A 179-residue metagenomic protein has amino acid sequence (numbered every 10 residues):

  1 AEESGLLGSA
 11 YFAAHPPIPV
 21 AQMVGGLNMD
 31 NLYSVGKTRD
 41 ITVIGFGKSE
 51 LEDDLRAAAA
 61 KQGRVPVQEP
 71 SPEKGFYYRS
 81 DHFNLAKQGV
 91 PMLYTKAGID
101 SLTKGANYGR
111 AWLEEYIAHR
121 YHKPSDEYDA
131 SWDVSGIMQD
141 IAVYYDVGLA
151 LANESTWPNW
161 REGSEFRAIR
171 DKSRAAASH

Functional and structural regions predicted by a protein language model:
A1-G8, A60-K61, P124, S155 (+1 more regions): Proteins with a high burden of low-complexity, intrinsically disordered sequence enriched in S/T/G/P/A and R, requiring
E2-G105, R110-I117: Metal-dependent peptidase/peptidase-like ectodomains
G5-S9, W160-S178: Active-site-proximal substrate-binding core of FAD-dependent oxidoreductases
H15, H82, H119-H122, Y144 (+1 more regions): Histidine (H) residue identity feature
P17, A59, G63, S125 (+1 more regions): Generic secondary-structure transition motif, activating predominantly at the C-termini of alpha-helices
V65-E69, W157, S178-H179: Short, highly charged low-complexity linear segments
K96-R170: His/Asp/Glu-rich mid-to-C-terminal helical/loop segments that flank catalytic regions of hydrolases
